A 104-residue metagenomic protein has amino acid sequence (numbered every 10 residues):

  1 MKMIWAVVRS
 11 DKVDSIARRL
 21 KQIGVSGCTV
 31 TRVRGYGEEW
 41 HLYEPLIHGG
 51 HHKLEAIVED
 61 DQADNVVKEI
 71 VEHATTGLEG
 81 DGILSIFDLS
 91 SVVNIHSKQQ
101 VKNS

Functional and structural regions predicted by a protein language model:
M1-S104: Positively charged, small/polar-rich N-terminal and surface patches that mediate targeting and assembly and bind
